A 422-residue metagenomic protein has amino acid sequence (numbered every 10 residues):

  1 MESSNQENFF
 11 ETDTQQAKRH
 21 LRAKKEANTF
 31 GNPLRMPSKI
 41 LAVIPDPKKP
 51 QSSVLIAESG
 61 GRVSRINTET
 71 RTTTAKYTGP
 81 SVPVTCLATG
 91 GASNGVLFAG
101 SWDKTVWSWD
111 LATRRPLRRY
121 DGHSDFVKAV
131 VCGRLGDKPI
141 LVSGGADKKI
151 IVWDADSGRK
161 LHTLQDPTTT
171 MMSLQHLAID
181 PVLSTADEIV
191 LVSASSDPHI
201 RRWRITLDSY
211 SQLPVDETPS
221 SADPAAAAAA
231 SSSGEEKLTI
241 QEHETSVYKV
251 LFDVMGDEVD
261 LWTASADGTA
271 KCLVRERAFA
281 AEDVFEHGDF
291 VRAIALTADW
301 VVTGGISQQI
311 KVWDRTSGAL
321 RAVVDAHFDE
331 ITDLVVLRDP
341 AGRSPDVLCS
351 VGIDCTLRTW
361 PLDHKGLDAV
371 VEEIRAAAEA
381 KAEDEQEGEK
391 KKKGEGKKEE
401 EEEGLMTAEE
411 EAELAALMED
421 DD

Functional and structural regions predicted by a protein language model:
E2-K25, S211-S231, G288-F290, T297-D299 (+2 more regions): Terminal intrinsically disordered, low-complexity extensions flanking WD-repeat/beta-propeller proteins
E11-I40, T70-T72, S231-E235: A short helix->beta-strand "capping" segment at the edge of beta-propeller domains
F30-R35, T73-G79, P116-G122, K160-T169 (+6 more regions): Short C-terminal beta-strands that terminate individual repeats in beta-propeller domains, predominantly WD40 blades
N32-G61: Beta-strand-rich domains and repeat architectures in extracellular enzymes and scaffolds, especially beta-propellers
R35-D46, S81-G90, D125-G133, T169-S184 (+4 more regions): Canonical WD40 repeat/beta-propeller blade segments in eukaryotic WD-repeat proteins
P50-S52, A92-G95, D137-P139, D187-I189 (+4 more regions): Short coil/turn segments that connect the beta-strands within blades of beta-propeller domains
A57-G60, A99-D103, S143-D147, A155 (+6 more regions): Conserved strand-to-loop turn within each blade of WD40 beta-propeller repeats
V63-N67, V106-W109, V130, I150-D154 (+4 more regions): WD40-repeat beta-propellers
